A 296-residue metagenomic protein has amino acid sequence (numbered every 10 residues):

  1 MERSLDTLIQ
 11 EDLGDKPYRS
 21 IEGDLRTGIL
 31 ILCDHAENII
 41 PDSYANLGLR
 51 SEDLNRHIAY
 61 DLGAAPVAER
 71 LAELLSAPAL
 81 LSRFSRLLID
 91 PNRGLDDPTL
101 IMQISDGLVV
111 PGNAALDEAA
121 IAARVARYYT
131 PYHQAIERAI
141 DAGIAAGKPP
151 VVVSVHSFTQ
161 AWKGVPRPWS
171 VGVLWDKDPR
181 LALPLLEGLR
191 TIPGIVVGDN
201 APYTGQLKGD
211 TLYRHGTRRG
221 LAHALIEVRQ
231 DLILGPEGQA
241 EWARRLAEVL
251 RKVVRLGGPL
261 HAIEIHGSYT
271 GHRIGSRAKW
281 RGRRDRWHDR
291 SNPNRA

Functional and structural regions predicted by a protein language model:
E2-V152, S157-R295: N-terminal catalytic or cofactor-binding beta/alpha core of small enzyme domains
